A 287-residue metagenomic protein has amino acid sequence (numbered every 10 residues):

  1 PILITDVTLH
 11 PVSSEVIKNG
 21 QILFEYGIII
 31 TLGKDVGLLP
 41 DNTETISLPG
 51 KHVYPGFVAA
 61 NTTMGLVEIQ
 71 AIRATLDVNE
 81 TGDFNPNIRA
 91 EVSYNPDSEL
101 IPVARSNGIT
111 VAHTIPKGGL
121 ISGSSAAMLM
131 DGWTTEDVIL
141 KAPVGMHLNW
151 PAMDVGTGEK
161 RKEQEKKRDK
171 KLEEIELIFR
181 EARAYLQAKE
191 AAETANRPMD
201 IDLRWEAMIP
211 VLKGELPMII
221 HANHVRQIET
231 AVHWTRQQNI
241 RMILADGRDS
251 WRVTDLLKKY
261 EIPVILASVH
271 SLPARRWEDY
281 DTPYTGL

Functional and structural regions predicted by a protein language model:
I2-I4, L39-E91, S106: Replace "His-x-His-based motif
D6, I69-Q70, T75-T81, N85-N87 (+2 more regions): His/Asp/Glu-enriched, well-ordered alpha-helical/loop segment that forms or immediately abuts the divalent-metal
L9, S13-Y54: Histidine-rich, glycine-flanked metal-binding segment
K34, F57, V67-I72, S124-S125 (+1 more regions): Short, solvent-exposed loop/turn and secondary-structure capping segments
N61, I115, H221-N223, A245-G247 (+1 more regions): Generic beta-strand/beta-sheet core signal
M64-V67, G119-S122, V225-E229, D249-T254: Active-site environment of divalent metal-dependent phosphoester hydrolases
V92, S98-P102, I109-A112, T282 (+1 more regions): Phosphate/diphosphate-binding loops
L100, R105-I243: Polyanionic/metal-chelating signatures
